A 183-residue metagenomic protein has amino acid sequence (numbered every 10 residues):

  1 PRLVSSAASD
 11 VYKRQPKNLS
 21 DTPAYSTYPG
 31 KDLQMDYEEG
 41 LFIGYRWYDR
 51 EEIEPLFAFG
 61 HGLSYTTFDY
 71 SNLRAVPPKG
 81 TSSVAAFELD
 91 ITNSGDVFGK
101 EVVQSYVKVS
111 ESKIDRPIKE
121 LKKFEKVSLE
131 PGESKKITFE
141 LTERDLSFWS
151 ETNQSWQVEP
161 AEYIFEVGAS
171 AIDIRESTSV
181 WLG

Functional and structural regions predicted by a protein language model:
P1-R2, M35, N153: A generic helix-loop boundary/linker signal
P1-Y12: Single conserved hydrophobic/aromatic residue that forms the stacking wall/gate of nucleotide- or nucleobase-binding
L3, Y37-G40, V158: A generic fold-level signal
D10-Q15, G40: Extended hydrophobic/Leu-rich segments
K13-K31: Internal, active-site/partner-interface "lid" segment
S20, F42, E51-G183: Intrinsically disordered, low-complexity Ser/Thr/Gly-rich stretches
P29-E39: Extracytosolic ligand-binding ectodomains
